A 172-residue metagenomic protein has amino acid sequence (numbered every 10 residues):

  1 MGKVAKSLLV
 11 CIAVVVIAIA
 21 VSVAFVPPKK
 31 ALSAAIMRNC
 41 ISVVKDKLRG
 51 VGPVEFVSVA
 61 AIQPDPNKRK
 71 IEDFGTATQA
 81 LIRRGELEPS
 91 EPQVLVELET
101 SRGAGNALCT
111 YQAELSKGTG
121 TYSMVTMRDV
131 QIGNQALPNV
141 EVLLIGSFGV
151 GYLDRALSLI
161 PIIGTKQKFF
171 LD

Functional and structural regions predicted by a protein language model:
M1-V15: N-terminal Sec-pathway targeting helices
V4-S7, A20-D172: Cystatin/cathelin-like cysteine-protease inhibitor module
